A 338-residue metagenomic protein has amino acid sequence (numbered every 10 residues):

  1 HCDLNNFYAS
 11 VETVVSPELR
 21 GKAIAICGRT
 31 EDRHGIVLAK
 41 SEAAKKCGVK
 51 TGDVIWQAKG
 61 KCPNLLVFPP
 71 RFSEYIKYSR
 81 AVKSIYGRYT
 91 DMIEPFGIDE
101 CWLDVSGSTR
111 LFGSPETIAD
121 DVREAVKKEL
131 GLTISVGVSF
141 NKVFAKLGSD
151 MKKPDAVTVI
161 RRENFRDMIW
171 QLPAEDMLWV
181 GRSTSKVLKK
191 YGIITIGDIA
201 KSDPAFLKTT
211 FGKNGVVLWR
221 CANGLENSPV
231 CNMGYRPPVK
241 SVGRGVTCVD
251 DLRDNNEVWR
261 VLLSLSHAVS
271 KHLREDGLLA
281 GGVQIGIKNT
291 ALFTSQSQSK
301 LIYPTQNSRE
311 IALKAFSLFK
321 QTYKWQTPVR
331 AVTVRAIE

Functional and structural regions predicted by a protein language model:
H1-R220, M233, K271: Gly/Gly-Pro- and Ser/Thr-rich, intrinsically disordered tail segments characteristic of DNA damage-repair and tolerance
C27-R29, S106, G245, K288 (+1 more regions): Structured loops at beta-to-helix junctions and adjacent beta-edge loops in soluble globular domains
D176, T184-V329: DNA-contacting surface of Y-family translesion DNA polymerases
A331, E338: Surface-exposed, charge/polar-rich loops and edge strands
